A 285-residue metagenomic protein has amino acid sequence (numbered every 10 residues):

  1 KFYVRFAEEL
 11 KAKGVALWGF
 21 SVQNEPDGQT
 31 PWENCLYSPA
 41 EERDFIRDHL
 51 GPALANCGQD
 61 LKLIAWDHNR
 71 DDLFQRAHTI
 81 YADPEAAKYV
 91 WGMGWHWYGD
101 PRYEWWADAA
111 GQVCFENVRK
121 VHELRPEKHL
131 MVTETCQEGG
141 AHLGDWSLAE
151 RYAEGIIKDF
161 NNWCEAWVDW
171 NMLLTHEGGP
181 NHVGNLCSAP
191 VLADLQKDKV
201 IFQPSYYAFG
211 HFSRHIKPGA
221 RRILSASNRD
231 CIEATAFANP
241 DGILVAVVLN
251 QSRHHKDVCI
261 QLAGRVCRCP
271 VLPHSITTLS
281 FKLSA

Functional and structural regions predicted by a protein language model:
K1-G19, P26-A285: Substrate-binding and catalytic surfaces of secreted/luminal carbohydrate-active proteins
